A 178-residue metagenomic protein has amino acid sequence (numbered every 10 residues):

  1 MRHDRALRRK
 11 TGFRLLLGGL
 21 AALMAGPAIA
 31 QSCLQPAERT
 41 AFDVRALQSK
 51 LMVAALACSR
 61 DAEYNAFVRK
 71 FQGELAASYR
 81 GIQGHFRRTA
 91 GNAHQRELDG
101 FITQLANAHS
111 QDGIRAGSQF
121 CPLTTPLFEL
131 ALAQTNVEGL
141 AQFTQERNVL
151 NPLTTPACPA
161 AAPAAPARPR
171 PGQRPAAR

Functional and structural regions predicted by a protein language model:
R2-L16: Bacterial N-terminal signal peptides that target proteins for export
L15-L23: Sec-dependent N-terminal signal peptides
A25-P27: N-terminal signal peptide c-region/cleavage motif recognized by signal peptidases
L34: Active-site flanking loop/helix segments enriched in acidic
A37-Q95, T103-N107: Short N-proximal segments of mature Sec-exported proteins
E74-A177: Compact alpha-helical subdomains of small soluble proteins
